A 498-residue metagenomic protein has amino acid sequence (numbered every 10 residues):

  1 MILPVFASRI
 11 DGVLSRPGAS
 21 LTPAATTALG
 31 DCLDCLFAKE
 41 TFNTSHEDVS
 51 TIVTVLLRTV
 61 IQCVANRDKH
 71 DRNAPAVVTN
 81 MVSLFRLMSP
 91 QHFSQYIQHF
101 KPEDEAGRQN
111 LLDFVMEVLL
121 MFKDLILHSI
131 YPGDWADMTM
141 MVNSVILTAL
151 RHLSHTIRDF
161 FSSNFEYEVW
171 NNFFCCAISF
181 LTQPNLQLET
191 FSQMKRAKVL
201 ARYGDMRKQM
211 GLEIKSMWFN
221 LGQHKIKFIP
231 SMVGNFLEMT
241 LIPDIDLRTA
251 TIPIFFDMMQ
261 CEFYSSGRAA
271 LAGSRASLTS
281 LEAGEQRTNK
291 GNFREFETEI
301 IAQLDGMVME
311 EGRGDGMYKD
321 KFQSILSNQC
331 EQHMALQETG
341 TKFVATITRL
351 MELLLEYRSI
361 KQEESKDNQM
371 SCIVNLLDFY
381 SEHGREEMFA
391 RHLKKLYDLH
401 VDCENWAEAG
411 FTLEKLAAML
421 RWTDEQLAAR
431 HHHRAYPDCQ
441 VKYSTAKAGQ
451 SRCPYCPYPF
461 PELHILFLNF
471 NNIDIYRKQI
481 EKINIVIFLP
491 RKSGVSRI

Functional and structural regions predicted by a protein language model:
I2-H128, P132, A136, V142 (+12 more regions): Eukaryotic intrinsically disordered, low-complexity segments enriched for acidic and Ser/Thr/Pro residues that serve as
F173, A177-F180, L376, L416: Tetratricopeptide repeat
V374-D378, D398: Catalytic domains of carbohydrate-active enzymes that cleave complex glycans
